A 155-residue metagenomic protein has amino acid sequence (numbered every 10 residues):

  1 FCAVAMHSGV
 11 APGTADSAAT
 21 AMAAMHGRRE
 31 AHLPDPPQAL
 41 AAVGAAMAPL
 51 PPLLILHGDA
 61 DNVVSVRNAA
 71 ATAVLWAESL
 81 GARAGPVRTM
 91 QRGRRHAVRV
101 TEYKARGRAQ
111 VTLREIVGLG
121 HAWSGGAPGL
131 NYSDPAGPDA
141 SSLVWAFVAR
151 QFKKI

Functional and structural regions predicted by a protein language model:
F1-C2: Core-facing hydrophobic residues within beta-strands of well-ordered domains
S8: Short catalytic micro-motifs in class I SAM-dependent methyltransferases
A11-A109, E115-H121: The feature captures the conserved acid-bearing segment of alpha/beta-hydrolase catalytic domains
G107, A127, S142: Solvent-exposed, flexible loop/coil residues
G120-D134: Catalytic histidine-centered segment of alpha/beta-hydrolase-like enzymes
L130-I155: Catalytic active-site module of serine/aspartate enzymes centered on a nucleophile-bearing elbow/loop
